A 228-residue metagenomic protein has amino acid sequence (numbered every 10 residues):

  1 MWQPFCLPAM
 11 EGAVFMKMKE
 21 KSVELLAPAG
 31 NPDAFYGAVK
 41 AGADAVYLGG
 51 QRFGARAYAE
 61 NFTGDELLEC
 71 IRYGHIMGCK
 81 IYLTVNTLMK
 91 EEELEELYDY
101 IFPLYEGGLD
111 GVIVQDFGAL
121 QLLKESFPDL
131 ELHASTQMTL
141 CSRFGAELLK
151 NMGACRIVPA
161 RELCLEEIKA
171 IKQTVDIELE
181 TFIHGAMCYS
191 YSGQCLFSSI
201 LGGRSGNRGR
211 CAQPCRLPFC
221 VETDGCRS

Functional and structural regions predicted by a protein language model:
Q3, G12-A13: Targeting/processing segments of secretory and organellar proteins
A9, F15-K17: Residue-level detector of intrinsically disordered terminal segments
K17-L140, V158-E162, E167-S228: Active-site pocket-lining/capping segments in soluble small-molecule metabolic enzymes
S142-F144: Conserved nucleotide-cofactor-binding alpha/beta core module
G153-A154: As written
